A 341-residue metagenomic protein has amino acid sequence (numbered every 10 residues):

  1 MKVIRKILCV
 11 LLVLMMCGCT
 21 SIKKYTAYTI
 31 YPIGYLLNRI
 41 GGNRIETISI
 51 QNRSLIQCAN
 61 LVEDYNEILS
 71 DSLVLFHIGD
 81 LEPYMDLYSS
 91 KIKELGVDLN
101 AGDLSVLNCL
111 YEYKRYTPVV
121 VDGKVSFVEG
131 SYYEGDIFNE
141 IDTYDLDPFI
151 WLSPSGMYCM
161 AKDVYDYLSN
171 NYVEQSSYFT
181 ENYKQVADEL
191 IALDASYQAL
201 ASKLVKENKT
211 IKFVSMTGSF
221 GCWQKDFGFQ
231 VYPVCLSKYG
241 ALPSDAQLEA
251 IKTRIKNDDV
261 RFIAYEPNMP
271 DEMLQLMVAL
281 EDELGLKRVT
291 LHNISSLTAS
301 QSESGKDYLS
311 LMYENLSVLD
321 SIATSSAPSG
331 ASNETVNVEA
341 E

Functional and structural regions predicted by a protein language model:
M1-L8: Bacterial N-terminal signal peptides that target proteins for export
L12-M16: Hydrophobic core
C19-E341: Extracytoplasmic metal-acquisition and chelation regions
